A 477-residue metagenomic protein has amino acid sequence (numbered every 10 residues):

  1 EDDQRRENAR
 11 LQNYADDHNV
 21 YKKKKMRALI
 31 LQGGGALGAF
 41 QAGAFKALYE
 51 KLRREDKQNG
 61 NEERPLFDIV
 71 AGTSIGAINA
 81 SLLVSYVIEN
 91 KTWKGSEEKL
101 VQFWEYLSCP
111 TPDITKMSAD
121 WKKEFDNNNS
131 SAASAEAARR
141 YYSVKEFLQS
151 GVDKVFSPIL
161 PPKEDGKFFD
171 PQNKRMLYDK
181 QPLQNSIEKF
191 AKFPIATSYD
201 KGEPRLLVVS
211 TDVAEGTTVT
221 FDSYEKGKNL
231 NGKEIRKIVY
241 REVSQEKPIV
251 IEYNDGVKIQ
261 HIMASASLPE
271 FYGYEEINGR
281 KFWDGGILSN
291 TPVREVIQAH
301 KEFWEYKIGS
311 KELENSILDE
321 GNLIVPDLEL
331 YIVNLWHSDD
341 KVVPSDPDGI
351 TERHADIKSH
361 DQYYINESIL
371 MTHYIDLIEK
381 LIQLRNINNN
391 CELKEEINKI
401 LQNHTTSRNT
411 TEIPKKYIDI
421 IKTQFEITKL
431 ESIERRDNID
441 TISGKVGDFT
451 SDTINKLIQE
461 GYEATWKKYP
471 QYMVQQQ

Functional and structural regions predicted by a protein language model:
D3, E7-Q12, K23-A28, A36-R175 (+7 more regions): Patatin-like phospholipase
D3-V20, K311-L318: A short, compositionally biased domain-edge/stem linker segment
A28-L31, D68-S74, L206-T211, L328-L335 (+1 more regions): Extended hydrophobic secondary-structure segments that form protein cores and membrane-embedded regions
G33-A36, A214: Short polar catalytic/cofactor-binding loops
K163-L177, Q181-K189, A196-Y306, V446: Active-site gating loop/helix substructures
P292-H337: A short alpha/beta connector and helix-capping loop motif
A299, P344-S345: Eukaryote-biased recognition of electropositive, low-complexity segments and basic polyanion/acidic-motif-binding
L335-H337, Y364-Q477: C-terminal helical/tail subdomains of lipid-metabolizing enzymes
